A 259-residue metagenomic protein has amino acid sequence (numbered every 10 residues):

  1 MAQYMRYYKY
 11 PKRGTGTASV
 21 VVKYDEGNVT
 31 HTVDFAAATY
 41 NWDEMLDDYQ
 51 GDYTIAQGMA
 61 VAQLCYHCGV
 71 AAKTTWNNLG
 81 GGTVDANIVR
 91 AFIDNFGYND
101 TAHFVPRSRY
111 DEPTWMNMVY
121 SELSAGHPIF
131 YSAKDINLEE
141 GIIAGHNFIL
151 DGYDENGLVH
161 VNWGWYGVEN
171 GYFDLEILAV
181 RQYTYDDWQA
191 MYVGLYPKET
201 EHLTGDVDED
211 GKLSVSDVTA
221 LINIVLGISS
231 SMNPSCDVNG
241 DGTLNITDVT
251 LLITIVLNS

Functional and structural regions predicted by a protein language model:
M1-D43: Active-site nucleophile-adjacent alpha helix/oxyanion-hole segment immediately C-terminal to the catalytic cysteine
M1-R6, F35, D52-L64, V70 (+1 more regions): Active-site nucleophilic cysteine motif
A2-Y10, K73, I93-Y98, S124 (+3 more regions): Sec-exported extracytoplasmic/periplasmic mature domains
Q3, Q63, N87, A91 (+4 more regions): Extracytoplasmic/secreted proteins, especially bacterial periplasmic and envelope-associated proteins
V29, Y66-V84, Y110, K134-E139 (+2 more regions): Solvent-exposed loop/turn segments at secondary-structure junctions within structured extracellular/periplasmic domains
R90, D94-N162: Active-site-adjacent substructure of cysteine-protease-like catalytic cores
G141-I142, D154-L203: Cys-His-centered catalytic/binding microenvironment captured across papain-like cysteine peptidases and homologous
T200-S259: Cellulosome-associated attachment modules in secreted, modular CAZymes
